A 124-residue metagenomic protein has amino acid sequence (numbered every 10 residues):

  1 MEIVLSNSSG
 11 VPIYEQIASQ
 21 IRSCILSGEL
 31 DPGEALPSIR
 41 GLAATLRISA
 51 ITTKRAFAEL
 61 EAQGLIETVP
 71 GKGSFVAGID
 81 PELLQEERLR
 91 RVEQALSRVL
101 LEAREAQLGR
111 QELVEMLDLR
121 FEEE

Functional and structural regions predicted by a protein language model:
M1-A35, G41, E87-R90, Q94-E124: Extreme N-terminal segment that seeds HTH/winged-HTH DNA-binding domains in transcriptional regulators
E29-E34, E61-G71, A77-I79: Beta-hairpin "wing" of winged helix-turn-helix
A35-L46, L60: A short alpha-helical element within helix-turn-helix/winged-helix DNA-binding domains across DNA-binding proteins
T45, A62-L65, A106, E123: Residue cluster at the C-terminal edge of the helix-turn-helix DNA-binding motif
L83-L84: Catalytic and substrate-binding regions of extracellular carbohydrate-active enzymes, especially polysaccharide lyases
